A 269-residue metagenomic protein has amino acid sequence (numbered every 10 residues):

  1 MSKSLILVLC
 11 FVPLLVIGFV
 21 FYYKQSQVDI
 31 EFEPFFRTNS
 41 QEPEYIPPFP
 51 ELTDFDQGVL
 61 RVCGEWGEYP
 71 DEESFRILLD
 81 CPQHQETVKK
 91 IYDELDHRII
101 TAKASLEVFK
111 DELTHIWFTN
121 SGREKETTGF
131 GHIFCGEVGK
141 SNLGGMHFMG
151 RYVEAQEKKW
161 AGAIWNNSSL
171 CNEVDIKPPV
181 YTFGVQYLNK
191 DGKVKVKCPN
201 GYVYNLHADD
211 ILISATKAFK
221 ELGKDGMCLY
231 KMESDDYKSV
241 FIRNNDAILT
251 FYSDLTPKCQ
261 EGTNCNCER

Functional and structural regions predicted by a protein language model:
M1, N189, E233-D235: Acidic surface patches and DE-rich sequence motifs
M1-C10: N-terminal Sec-pathway targeting helices
L9-P13, D56: Generic low-complexity, intrinsically disordered sequence content enriched in small uncharged/hydrophobic residues
P13-Y22: Hydrophobic alpha-helical membrane-insertion segments, chiefly the h-region of N-terminal signal peptides
Y23-Y230: N-terminal "domain-start" segment
S214-R269: Compact beta-sheet-dominated globular domain cores
